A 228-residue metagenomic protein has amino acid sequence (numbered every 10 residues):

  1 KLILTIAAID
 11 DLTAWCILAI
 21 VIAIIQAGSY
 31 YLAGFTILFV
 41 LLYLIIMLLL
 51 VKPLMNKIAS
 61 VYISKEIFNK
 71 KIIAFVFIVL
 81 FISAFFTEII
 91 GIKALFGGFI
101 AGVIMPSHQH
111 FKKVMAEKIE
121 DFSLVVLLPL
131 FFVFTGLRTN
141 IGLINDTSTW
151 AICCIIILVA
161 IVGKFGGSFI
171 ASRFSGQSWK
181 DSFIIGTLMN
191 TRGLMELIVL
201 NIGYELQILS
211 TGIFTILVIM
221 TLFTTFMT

Functional and structural regions predicted by a protein language model:
K1-I9, Y62-F75, M115-S123, S175-T191: Membrane-interface segments at loop-to-transmembrane junctions
K1-V61, I170-F174, I198-T228: Alpha-helical transmembrane segments of multi-pass small-molecule/ion transporters
I3-L12, I20, F81, V103 (+4 more regions): Transmembrane helix-bundle signature of multi-pass membrane transporters/permeases
L18-A19, V76-A84, E196-V199: Hydrophobic, membrane-inserted alpha-helices
I25-S29, L54-E66, Q109, N140-L143 (+2 more regions): Membrane-interfacial segments
F35-M47, E88-A101, S148-G163, L217-L222: Structural signature of hydrophobic alpha-helical transmembrane segments
S60-F68, I72-I155: Membrane-interface junctions of multi-pass transporters
T135-M227: Transmembrane alpha-helices that form the ion-translocation and gating core of multi-pass ion transport proteins
